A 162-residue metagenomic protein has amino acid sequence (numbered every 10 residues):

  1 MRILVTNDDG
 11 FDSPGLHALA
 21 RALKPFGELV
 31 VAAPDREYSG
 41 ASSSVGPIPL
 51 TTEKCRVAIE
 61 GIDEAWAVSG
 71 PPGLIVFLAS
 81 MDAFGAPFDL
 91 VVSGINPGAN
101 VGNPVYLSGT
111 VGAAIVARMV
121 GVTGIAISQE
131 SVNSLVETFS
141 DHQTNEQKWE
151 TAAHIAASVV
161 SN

Functional and structural regions predicted by a protein language model:
M1-D9: Nucleotide-activated donor-dependent transferases that construct or modify glycoconjugates
I3, P14-D82, A86-P87: A cross-family phosphate/adenosyl-ligand binding-site feature
T6, A32-P34, S93-N96, A126-S128: Short beta-strand segments
D9, E37, P71-P72, N96-A99: Short glycine-rich anion-binding loops that position phosphate/pyrophosphate groups of nucleotides and phosphorylated
L90: Short, Asp-centered acidic motifs that coordinate Mg2+ and/or phosphate in catalytic or ligand-binding sites
A99-S108: Glycine/threonine-rich flexible loop motifs
A113-R118: Hydrophobic/aromatic ligand-binding patch that stacks against planar heteroaromatic rings of cofactors or nucleotides
M119-N162: Glycine-rich, Lys/Arg-enriched anion-binding loops that position phosphate/diphosphate groups for phosphoryl
